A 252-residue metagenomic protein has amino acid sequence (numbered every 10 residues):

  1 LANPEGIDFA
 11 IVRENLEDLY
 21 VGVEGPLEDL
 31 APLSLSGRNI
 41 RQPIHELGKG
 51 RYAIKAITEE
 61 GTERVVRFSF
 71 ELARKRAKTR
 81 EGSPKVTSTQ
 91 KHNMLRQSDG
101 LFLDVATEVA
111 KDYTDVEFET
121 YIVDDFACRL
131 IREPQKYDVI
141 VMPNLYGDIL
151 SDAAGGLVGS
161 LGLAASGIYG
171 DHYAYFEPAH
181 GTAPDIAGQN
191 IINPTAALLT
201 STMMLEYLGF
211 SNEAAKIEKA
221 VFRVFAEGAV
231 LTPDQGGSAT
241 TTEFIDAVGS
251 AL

Functional and structural regions predicted by a protein language model:
L1-R41, R51-Y52, L145: N-terminal glycine-rich phosphate/adenylate-binding segment common to multiple enzyme folds
P4-F9, E81-P84, Y113-V116, Q135-Y137 (+3 more regions): Short coil/turn connectors at secondary-structure junctions
I7-I11, D18, K85-T87, V116-E119 (+5 more regions): Structural motif
E17, V21, R67-K78, T107-D115 (+5 more regions): Generic secondary-structure signature for well-ordered alpha-helical cores
A31-I122: Glycine-rich phosphate/diphosphate-binding loop of Rossmann-like nucleotide-binding domains
M94-V105, I131-D138, G155, A229-L231 (+1 more regions): Short glycine/threonine-rich loop-to-helix capping motif typified by GTGT followed within a few residues by an Asp-Pro
A127-A229: Glycine-rich phosphate/nucleotide-binding loop
